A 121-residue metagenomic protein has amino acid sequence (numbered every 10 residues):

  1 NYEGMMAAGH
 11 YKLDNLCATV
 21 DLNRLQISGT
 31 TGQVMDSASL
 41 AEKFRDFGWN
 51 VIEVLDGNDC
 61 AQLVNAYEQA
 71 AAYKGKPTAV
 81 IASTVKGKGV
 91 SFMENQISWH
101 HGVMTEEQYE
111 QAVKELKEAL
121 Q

Functional and structural regions predicted by a protein language model:
N1-Q121: Glycine-rich ThDP/TPP pyrophosphate-binding loop and its adjacent helix/strand module within ThDP-dependent enzymes
